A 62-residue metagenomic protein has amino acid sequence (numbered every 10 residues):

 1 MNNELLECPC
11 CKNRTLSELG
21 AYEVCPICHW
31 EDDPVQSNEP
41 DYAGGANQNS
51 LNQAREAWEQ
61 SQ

Functional and structural regions predicted by a protein language model:
L5, Y22: Residues immediately within or flanking Cys/His clusters that coordinate Zn2+ in small zinc-binding modules
C8-C11, C25-C28: Short cysteine-rich clusters marking metal-coordination/redox-active sites
S17-E18, D33-V35: Short, non-ligating residues that shape and space the ligands of small metal-coordination modules and catalytic
A21, W30: Gly/Ser/Thr-rich helix-start
E23-V24, L51: Intrinsically disordered, low-complexity regions enriched in Ser/Pro/Gly/Gln/His and often acidic
S37-Q62: Short, intrinsically disordered terminal segments enriched in charged and Pro/Gly residues
